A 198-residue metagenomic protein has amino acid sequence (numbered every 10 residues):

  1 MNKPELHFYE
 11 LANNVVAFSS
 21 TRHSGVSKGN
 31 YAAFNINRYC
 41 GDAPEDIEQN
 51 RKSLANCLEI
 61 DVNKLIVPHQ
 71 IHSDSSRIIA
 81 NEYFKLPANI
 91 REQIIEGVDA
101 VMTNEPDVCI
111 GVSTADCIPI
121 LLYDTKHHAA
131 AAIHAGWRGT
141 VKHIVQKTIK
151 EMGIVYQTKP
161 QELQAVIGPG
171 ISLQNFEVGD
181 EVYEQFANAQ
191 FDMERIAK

Functional and structural regions predicted by a protein language model:
M1-K198: Active-site microenvironment for binding and transforming phosphate-containing groups
